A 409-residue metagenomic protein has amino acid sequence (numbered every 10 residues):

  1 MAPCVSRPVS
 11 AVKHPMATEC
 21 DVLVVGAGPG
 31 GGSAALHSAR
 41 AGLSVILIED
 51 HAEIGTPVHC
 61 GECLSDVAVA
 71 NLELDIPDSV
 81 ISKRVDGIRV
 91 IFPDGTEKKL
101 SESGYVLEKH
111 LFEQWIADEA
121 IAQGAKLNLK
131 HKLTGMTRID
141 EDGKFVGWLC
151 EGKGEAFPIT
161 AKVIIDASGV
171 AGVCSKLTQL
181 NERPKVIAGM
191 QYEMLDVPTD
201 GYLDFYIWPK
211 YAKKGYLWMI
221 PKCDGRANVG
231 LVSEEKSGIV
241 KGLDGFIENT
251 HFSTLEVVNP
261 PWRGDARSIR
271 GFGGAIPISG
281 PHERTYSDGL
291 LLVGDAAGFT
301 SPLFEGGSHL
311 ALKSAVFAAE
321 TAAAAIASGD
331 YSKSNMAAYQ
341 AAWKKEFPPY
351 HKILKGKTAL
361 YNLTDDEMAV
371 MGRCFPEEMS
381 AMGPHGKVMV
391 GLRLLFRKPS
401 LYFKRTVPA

Functional and structural regions predicted by a protein language model:
H14-G28: Beta1/beta-strand and adjacent pyrophosphate-binding region of the FAD-binding site in flavoprotein oxidoreductases
V22-V24, V45, L290: Conserved hydrophobic helix-helix packing surfaces used for dimerization/oligomerization
A27, A39-V58: Glycine-rich FAD pyrophosphate-binding loop
G31: N-terminal Rossmann-fold NAD(P) dinucleotide-binding loop
A41, E119-P261: Predominantly flavin-linked oxidoreductase catalytic cores and closely associated redox partners
S65-A117: A conserved beta-strand/loop capping segment in the N-terminal third of enzymes that catalyze redox or closely related
V106, L133-G135, S237-T321, A327: FAD/FMN-dependent oxidoreductases across multiple families
A323-A409: C-terminal helical "tail/cap" subdomain of flavin- and related membrane-associated enzymes
